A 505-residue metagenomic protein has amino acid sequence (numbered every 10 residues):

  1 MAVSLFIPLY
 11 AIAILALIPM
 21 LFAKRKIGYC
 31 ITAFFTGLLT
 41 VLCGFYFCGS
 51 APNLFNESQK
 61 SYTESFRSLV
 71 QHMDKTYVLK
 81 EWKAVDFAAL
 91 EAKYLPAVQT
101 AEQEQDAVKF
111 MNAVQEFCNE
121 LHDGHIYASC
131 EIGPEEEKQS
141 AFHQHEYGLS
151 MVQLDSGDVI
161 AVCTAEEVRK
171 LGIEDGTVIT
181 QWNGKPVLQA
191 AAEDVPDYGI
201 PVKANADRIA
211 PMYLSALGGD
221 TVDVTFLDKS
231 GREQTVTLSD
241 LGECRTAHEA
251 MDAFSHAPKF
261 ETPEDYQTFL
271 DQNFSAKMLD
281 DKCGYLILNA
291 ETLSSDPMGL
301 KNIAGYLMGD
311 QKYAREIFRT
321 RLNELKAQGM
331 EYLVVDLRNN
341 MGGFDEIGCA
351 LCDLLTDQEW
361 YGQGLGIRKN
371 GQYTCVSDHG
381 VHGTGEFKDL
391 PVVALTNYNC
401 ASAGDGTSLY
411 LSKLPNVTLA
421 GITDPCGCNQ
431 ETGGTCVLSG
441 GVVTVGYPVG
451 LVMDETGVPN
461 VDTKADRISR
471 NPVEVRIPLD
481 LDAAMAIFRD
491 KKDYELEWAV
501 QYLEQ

Functional and structural regions predicted by a protein language model:
A2-Y332, Q501-Q505: Flexible, low-complexity junctional segments that flank or bridge functional domains
L5-F6, Y10, P19-M20, K26 (+3 more regions): C-terminal "post-core" interaction segments
